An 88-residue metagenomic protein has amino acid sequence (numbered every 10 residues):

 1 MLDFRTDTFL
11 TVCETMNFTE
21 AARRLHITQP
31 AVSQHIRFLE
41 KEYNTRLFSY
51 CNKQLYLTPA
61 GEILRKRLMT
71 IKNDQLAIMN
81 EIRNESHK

Functional and structural regions predicted by a protein language model:
L2-T8, Q29, G61: The N-cap/first-turn positions of alpha helices within or immediately adjacent to helix-turn-helix DNA-binding domains
V12-H26: Short helix-boundary/capping micro-motifs
N17-F18, I36, Y50: Helix-turn-helix DNA-binding elements, focusing on the entry/boundary residues of the two helices that contact DNA
R24-L25, I36, Y43, L64: Core residues of bacterial helix-turn-helix
E40-L57: A short LG(V/I)-centered, amphipathic sequence patch enriched for acidic residue(s) preceding the LG motif
A60-I78: Short, solvent-exposed amphipathic helices
R83-K88: Interdomain hinge and pocket-entrance segments immediately C-terminal to HTH DNA-binding domains
